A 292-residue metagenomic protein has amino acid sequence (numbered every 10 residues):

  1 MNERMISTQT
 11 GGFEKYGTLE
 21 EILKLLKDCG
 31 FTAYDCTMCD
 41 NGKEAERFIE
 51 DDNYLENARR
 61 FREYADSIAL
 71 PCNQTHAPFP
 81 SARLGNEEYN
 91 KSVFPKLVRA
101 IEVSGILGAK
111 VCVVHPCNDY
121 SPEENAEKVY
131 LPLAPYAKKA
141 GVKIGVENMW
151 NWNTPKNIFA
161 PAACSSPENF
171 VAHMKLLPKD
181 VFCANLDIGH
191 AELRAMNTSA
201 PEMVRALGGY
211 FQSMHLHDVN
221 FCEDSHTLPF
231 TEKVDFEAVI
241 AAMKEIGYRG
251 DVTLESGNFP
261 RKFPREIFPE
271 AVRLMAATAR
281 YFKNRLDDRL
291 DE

Functional and structural regions predicted by a protein language model:
M1-S7, G12-T32, D66, F94 (+2 more regions): Histidine-acidic metal/acid-base catalytic patches
M1-T10, N73-R83: N-terminal small/glycine-rich loop or linker at the start of catalytic domains across soluble metabolic enzymes
G12-E14, M38-D40, P78-S81, P116-Y120 (+4 more regions): Active-site-proximal loop/turn and secondary-structure-junction residues that shape catalytic pockets, frequently
C29, Y34-E44, N73-F79: Short, conserved active-site loops that position catalytic residues or coordinate cofactors/metal ions across diverse
Y34-C36, N73-T75, C112, I144 (+2 more regions): Hydrophobic residues within beta-strands of alpha/beta enzymes
D35-R62: Glycine-rich, proline-tolerant flexible connector loops at the mouths of alpha/beta enzymes
R47-D52, E87-N90, F159-A160, H226-F230: Short glycine-enriched, charge-decorated loop/helix-capping segments at active-site entrances that position
E63-P71, S81-L186, E192-A195, E266 (+1 more regions): Active-site acidic/histidine proton-transfer and metal-coordination neighborhood in alpha/beta enzyme cores
